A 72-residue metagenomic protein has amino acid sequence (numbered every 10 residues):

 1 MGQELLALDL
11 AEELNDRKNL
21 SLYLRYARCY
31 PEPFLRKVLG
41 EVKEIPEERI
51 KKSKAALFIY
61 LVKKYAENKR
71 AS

Functional and structural regions predicted by a protein language model:
M1-C29, R70-S72: Long, charged low-complexity interaction segments
L5, S21-R25, K37, S53-L61: Amphipathic alpha-helical interaction segments
Y26-E48: Short amphipathic alpha-helical interface segments
G40-S72: Short, cationic/aromatic linear interface patches that serve as DNA/RNA-contacting surfaces or protein-partner docking
